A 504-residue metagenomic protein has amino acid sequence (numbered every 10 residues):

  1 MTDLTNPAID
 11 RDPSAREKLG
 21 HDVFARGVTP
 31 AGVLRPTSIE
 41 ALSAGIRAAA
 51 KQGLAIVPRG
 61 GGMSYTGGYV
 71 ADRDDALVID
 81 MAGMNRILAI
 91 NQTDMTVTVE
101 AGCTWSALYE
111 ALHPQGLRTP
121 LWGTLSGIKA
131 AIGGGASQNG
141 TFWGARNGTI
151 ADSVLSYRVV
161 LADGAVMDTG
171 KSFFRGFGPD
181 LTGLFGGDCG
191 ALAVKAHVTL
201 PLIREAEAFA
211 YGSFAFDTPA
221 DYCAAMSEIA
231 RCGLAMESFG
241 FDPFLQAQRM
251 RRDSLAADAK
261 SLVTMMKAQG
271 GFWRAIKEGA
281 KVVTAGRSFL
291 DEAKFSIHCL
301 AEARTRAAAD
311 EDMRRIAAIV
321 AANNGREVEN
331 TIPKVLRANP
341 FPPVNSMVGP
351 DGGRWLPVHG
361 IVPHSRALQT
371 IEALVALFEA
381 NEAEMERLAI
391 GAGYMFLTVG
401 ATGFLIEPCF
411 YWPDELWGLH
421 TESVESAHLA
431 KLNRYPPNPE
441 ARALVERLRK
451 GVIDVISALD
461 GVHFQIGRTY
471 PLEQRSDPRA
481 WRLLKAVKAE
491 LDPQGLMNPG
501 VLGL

Functional and structural regions predicted by a protein language model:
M1-G20: Conserved oxyanion/phosphate-binding beta-strand-loop segments in alpha/beta enzyme cores
E17-R118, A130-T141: Long, structured ligand/cofactor-binding scaffold of large enzymes
G20, M250-F289, E415-A443: Charged, glycine/proline-rich intrinsically disordered loops and linkers
V23-G32, L54, R59-G61, G68-A76 (+3 more regions): Conserved glycine-rich FAD pyrophosphate-binding loop
A41-A44, A107, P219-A224, R304-R315 (+2 more regions): Short, conserved charged micro-motifs
R86-I90, V99-F244, M497: FAD-binding subdomain of flavoenzyme oxidoreductases
A215-T218, G233-M236, S254, K260-W273 (+1 more regions): A conserved active-site cap/scaffold subdomain adjacent to cofactor or substrate pockets
D221-F239, R251-A280, L368-M385, V445-V452 (+1 more regions): Short amphipathic alpha-helix segments
